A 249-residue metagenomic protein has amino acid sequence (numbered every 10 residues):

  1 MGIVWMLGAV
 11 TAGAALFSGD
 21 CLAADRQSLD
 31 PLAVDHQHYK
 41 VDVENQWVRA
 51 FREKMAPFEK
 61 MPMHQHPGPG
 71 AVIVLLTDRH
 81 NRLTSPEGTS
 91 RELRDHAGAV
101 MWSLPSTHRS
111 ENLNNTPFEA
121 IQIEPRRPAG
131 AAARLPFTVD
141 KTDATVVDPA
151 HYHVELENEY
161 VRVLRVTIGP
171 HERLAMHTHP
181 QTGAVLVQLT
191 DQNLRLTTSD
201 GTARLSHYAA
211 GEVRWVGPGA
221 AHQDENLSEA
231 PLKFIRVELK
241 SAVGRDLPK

Functional and structural regions predicted by a protein language model:
M1-G8: Bacterial N-terminal signal peptides that target proteins for export
A14, C21-A24: Boundary at the C-terminal end of the N-terminal hydrophobic targeting segment
D35-I73, V146-L186, R236-V237: A short glycine-rich, His/Asp/Glu-containing loop-to-beta-strand
K60-M61, R79-L83, V100, L174 (+2 more regions): Short beta-strand segments in beta-sandwich/barrel cores
P67-P86, P180-S199: Glycine- and acidic-residue-biased ligand/ion/polar-headgroup-sensing regions
D78, L104-P128, T182, D191 (+1 more regions): Ligand-binding loop in jelly-roll beta-barrel domains
E87-L104, T202-P218: Short acidic-glycine-tyrosine-enriched beta hairpin
I121-E159: Surface-exposed beta-loop interaction hotspot
